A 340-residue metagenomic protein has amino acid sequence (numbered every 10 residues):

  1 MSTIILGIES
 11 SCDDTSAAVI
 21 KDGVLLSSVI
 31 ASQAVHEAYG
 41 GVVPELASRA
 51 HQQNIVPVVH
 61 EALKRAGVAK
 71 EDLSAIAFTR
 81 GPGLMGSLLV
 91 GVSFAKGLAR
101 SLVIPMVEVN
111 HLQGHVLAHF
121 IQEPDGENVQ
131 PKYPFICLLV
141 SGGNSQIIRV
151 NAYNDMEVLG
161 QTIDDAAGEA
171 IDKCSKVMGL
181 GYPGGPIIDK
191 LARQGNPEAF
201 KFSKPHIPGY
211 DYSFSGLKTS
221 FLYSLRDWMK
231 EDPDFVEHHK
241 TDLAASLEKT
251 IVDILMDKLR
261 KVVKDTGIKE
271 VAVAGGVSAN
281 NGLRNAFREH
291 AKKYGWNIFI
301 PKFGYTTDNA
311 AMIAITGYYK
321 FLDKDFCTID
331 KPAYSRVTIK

Functional and structural regions predicted by a protein language model:
M1-S2, V109-I136, T316: Conserved phosphate-binding catalytic cores of ATP/NTP-utilizing and phosphoryl-transfer enzymes
S2-P82, H111: N-terminal beta-alpha supersecondary unit
T15-I20, C137-L139, S145-R149: Short beta-strand scaffold segments in enzyme catalytic cores
D72-P124: Glycine-rich phosphate-binding loop and adjoining helix at the ATP-binding site of ATP-dependent phosphoryl-transfer
E108-V109, V271, R288-I313: Conserved phosphate-binding/catalytic loops in two-lobed NTP-binding clefts
H115-L117, P301-I339: Glycine-rich phosphate-binding/hydrolytic loop that grips phosphoryl groups
N151-N196, K218-T219, Y223-M229: Glycine-rich phosphate-binding loop plus the immediately following alpha-helix
K190-V271, N280-Y294, F321-K324, K340: A contiguous, well-structured pocket-lining segment that forms one wall/lid of small-molecule binding clefts in soluble
